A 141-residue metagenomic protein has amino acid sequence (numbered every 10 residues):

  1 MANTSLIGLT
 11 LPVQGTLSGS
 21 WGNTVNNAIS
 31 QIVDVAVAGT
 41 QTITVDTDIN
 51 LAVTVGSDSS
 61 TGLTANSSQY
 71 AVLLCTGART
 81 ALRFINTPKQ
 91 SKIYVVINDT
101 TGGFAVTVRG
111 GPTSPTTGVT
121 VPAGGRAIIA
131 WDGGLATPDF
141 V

Functional and structural regions predicted by a protein language model:
M1-L9, V13-V106: Exposed extracellular interaction/assembly regions and N-terminal maturation sites
S20-N27, A123-G133: Extracellular disulfide-bonded cysteine-rich modules/repeats
I43, P122-A123: Sequence/structural signature of small/polar-enriched beta-strand/turn repeats that build beta-strand-rich repeat
L82-F84, T116-T120: Parallel beta-helix/beta-solenoid repeats that form elongated, surface-exposed shafts/blades used for receptor binding
K92, T117, G125-A127: Generic beta-strand structural signal
G110-T116: Short beta-strand and strand-turn-strand segments in soluble, beta-rich domains
A136-V141: Short, Lys/Arg- and Gly-enriched loop/turn segments at beta-strand edges
